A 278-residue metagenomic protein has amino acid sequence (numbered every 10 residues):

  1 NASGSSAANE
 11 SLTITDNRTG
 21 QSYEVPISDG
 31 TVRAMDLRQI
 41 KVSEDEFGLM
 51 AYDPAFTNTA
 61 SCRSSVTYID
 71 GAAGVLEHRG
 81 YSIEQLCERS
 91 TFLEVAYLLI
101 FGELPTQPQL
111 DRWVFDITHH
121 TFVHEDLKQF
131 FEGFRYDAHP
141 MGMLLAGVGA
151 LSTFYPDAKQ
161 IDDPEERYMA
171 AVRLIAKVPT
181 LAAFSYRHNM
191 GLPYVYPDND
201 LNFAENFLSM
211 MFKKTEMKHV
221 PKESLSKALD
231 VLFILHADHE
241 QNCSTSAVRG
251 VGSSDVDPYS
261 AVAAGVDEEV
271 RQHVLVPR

Functional and structural regions predicted by a protein language model:
S5-R278: Hydrophobic alpha-helical bundle cores within soluble ligand-binding/oligomerization subdomains
